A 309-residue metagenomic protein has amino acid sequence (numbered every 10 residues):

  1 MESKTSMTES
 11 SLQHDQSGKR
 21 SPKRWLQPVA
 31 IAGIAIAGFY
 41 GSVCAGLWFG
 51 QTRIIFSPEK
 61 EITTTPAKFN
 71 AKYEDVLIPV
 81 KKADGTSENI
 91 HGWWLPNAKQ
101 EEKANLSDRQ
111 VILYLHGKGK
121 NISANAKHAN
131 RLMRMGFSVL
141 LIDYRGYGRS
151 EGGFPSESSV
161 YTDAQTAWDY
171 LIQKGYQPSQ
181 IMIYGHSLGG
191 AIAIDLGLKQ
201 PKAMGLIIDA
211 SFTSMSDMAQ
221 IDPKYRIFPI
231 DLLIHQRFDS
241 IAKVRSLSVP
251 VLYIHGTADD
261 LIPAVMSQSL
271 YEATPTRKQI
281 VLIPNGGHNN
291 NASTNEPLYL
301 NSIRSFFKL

Functional and structural regions predicted by a protein language model:
I36-K82: An N-terminal hydrophobic leader/cap segment in hydrolases
T86-Y170: Membrane-embedded segments
H128, S240, V249, P263-E272: Short alpha-helix in the alpha/beta-hydrolase fold that links the catalytic acid
Y176-S187: Alpha/beta-hydrolase fold nucleophile elbow
I207-D217, Q236-D239: Active-site nucleophile loop of the alpha/beta-hydrolase fold
S246-S248, Y253-H255, D259: Short beta-strand/loop motif that positions the catalytic acidic residue of the alpha/beta-hydrolase fold
A258-I262, N289-N290: Acidic catalytic loop of the alpha/beta-hydrolase fold
Q268-L309: C-terminal catalytic histidine-bearing segment of alpha/beta-hydrolase fold enzymes
